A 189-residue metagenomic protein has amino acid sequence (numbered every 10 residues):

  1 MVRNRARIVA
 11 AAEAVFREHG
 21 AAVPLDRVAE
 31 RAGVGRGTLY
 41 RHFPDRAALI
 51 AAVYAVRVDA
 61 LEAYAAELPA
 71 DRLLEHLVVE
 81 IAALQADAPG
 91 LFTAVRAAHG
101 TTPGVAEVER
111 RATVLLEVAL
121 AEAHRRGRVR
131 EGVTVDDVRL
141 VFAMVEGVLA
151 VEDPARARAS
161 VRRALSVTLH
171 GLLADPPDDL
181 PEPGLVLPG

Functional and structural regions predicted by a protein language model:
M1-R31, A48: Basic, helix-initiating cap at the start of DNA-binding domains
F16, P24-L25, R46, I50-R57 (+2 more regions): Amphipathic alpha-helical segments enriched in hydrophobic/aromatic and basic residues that form the DNA-contacting
G33-F43: Short hydrophobic/aromatic patch on the recognition helix
A52, E62-A88, G100-G104, T113-V114 (+1 more regions): Hydrophobic alpha-helical connector segments
D71-R96, A106-E107, V118, E131 (+2 more regions): Helical hydrophobic small-molecule/effector-binding pocket
T93-T102, P183-V186: Short linear capping/connector segments at secondary-structure termini
G104-V108, R125-L140, E152, R156-S160: All-alpha amphipathic helical-bundle segments outside canonical DNA-binding/catalytic cores that form hydrophobic
V114, V118-R125, V151-G189: C-terminal peripheral helix-coil segments that are non-catalytic and often amphipathic
